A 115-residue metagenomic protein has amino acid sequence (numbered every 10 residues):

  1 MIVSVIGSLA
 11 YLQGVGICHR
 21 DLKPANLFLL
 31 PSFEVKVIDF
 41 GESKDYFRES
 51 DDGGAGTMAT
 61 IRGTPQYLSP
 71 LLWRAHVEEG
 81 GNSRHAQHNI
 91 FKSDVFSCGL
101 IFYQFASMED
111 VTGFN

Functional and structural regions predicted by a protein language model:
M1-I2: Activation segment signature within eukaryotic-like protein kinase domains
Q13-L30: Catalytic-loop of the protein kinase fold
L30-Q66: Activation segment/activation loop of eukaryotic-type protein kinase catalytic domains
T64-R84: Protein kinase subdomain VIII
D94: Conserved catalytic-loop aspartate of Hanks-type protein kinases
F105-E109: Hydrophobic anchor on a C-lobe helix of Hanks-type protein kinase catalytic domains
V111-N115: Conserved loop-to-helix junction within protein kinase catalytic domains, corresponding to the end of the activation
